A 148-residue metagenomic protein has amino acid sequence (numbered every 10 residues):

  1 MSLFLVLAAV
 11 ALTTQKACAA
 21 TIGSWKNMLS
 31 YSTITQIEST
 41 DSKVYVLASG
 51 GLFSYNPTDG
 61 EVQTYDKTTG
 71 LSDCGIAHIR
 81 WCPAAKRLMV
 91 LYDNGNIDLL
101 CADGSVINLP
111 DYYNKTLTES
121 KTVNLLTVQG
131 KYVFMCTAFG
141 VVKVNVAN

Functional and structural regions predicted by a protein language model:
M1-S24, Y132: Bacterial Sec-dependent N-terminal signal peptides
T21-T40, D66-A84, L109-Q129: Short coil-to-beta transitions that initiate beta-strands within beta-rich domains
K43-V46, R87-V90, D98, Y132-M135: Conserved beta-propeller blade signature
L47-K67: Beta-propeller domains
G50-F53, D93-D98, G104, Y132 (+1 more regions): Loop/turn residues immediately N-terminal
N56-G60, C101-S105, N145-N148: Short loop/turn segments that connect beta-strands within beta-propeller blades
W81-D93: Short linear, low-complexity motifs centered on an aromatic residue
N124-N148: Solenoidal tandem-repeat scaffolds enriched in leucines and small polar residues
